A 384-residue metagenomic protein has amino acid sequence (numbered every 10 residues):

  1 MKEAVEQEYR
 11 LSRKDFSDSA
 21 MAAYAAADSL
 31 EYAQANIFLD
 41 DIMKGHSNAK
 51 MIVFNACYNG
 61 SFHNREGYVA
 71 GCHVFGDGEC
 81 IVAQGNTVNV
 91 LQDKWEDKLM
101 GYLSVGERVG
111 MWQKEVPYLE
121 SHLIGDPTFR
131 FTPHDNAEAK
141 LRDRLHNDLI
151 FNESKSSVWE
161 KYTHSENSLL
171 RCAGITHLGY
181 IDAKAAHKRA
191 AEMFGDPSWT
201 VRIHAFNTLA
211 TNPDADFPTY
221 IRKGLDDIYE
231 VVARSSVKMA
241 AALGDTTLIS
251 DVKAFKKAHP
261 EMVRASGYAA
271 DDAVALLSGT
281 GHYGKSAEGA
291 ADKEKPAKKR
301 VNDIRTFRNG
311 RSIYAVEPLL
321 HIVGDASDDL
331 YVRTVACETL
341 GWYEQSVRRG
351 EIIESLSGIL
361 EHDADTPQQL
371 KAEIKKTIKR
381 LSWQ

Functional and structural regions predicted by a protein language model:
M1-W95: Catalytic cores of nucleophile-dependent amide-cleaving enzymes
N55-Y58, G85-V88, V116, F131-P133 (+4 more regions): Active-site proximal loops enriched in glycine and acidic residues that flank catalytic Cys/His/Asp and coordinate
C57-G60, V88-V90, S168, G179 (+2 more regions): Short, glycine-/Ser/Thr-/acidic-enriched flexible segments
G71-C80, D97-S121, G125, P133 (+5 more regions): C-terminal, active-site-flanking charged/polar segments
E96-K184: Caspase-like cysteine protease fold
D143-I150, R171-D182, E192, T200-D214 (+5 more regions): Structural detector for internal amphipathic alpha-helices that build alpha-solenoid repeat scaffolds
F151-Y162, D182-G195, D214-L225, D245-K257 (+3 more regions): Amphipathic alpha-helical scaffolding segments comprising HEAT/armadillo-like alpha-solenoid repeats
K161-L169, F194-T200, K223-V231, F255-A265 (+3 more regions): Short coil turns that connect the paired helices of HEAT/ARM alpha-solenoid repeats
